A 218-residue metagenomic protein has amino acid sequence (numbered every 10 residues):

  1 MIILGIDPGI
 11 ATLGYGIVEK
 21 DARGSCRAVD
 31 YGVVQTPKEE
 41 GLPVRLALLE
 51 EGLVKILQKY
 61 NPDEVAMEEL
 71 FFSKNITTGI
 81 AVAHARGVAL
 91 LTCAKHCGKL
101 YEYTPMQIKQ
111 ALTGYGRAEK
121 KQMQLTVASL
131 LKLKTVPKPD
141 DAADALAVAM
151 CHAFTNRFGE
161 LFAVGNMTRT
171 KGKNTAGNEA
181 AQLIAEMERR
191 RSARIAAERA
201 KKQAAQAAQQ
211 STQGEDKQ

Functional and structural regions predicted by a protein language model:
M1-Q218: Phosphate- and other anionic-substrate recognition elements at nucleic-acid/protein interfaces
